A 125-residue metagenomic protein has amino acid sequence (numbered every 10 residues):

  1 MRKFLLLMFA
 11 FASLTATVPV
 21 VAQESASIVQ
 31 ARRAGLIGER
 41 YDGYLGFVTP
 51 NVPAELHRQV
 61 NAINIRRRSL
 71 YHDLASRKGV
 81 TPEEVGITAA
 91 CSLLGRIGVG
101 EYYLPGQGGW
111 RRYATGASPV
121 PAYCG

Functional and structural regions predicted by a protein language model:
M1-F4: Positively charged n-region of N-terminal signal peptides that target proteins for export
L6-A16: Bacterial N-terminal signal peptides
T17-A22: Sec/Tat signal peptide C-region and signal peptidase I cleavage site
Q23-N51, E55-R58, G86-G125: Amphipathic, charged alpha-helical segments and their helix-to-coil junctions in extracytoplasmic/peripheral assemblies
Q59-L74: A short alpha-helix/helix-coil micro-patch that ends at or immediately precedes a cysteine
L70-A89: Surface-exposed patches in mature extracellular/periplasmic domains of secreted proteins
